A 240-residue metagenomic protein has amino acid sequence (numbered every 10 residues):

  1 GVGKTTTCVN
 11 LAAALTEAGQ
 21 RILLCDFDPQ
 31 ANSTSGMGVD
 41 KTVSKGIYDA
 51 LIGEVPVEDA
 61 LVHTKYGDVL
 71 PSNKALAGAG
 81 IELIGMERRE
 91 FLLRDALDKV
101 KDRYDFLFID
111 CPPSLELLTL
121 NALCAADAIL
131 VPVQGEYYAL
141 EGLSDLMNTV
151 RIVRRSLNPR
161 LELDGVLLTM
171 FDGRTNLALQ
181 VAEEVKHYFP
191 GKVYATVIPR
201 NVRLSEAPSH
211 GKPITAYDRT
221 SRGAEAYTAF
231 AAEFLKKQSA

Functional and structural regions predicted by a protein language model:
G1-A240: P-loop NTP-binding core
